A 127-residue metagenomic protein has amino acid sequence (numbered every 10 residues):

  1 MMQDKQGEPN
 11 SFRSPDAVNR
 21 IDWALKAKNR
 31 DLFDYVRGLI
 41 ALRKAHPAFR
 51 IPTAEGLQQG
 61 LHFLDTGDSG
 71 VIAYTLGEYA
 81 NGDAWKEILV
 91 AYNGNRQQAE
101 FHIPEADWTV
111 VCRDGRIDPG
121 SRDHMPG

Functional and structural regions predicted by a protein language model:
M1-G127: Carbohydrate-interacting/catalytic domains
